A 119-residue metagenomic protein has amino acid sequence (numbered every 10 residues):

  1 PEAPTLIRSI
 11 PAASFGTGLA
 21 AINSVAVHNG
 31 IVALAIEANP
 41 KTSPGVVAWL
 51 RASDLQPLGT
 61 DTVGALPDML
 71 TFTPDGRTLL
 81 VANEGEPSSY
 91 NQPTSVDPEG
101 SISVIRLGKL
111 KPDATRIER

Functional and structural regions predicted by a protein language model:
P1-R119: Mobile, glycine-rich extracellular loop/lid and propeptide segments that shape or gate substrate/ligand access
